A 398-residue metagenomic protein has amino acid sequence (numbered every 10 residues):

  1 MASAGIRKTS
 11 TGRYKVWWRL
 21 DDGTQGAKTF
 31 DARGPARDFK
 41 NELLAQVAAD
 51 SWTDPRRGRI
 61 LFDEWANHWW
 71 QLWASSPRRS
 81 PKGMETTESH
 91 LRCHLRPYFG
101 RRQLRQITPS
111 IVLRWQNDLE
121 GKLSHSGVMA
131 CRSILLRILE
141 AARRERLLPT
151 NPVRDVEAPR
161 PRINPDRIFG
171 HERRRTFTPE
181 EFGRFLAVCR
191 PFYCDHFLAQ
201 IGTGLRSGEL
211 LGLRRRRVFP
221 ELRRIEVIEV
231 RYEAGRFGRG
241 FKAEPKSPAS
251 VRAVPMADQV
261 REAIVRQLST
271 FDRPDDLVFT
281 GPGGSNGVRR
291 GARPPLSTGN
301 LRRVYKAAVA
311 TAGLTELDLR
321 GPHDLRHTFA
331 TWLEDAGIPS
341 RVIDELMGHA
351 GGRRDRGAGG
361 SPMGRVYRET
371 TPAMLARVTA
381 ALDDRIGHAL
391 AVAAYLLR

Functional and structural regions predicted by a protein language model:
M1-D31, S75, K82: Short, Arg/Lys-rich segments that mark the N-terminal edge of DNA/RNA- and chromatin-recognition modules
G12, H125-L136, R144-P149, V153-L213 (+6 more regions): Basic, Lys/Arg- and aromatic-enriched nucleic-acid-binding interface segment
Y14-R19, A36, I225-V227, M256: Short beta-strand motif preference
A27-R33, G58, D63, W70-P152 (+2 more regions): N-terminal core-binding DNA-recognition domain of tyrosine site-specific recombinases/integrases
D31-A48: A short, charged, amphipathic alpha-helix used as a generic interaction element across diverse proteins
K40, L44, E88-R92, R132-R143 (+2 more regions): Short, amphipathic alpha-helical segments that act as regulatory/interfacial helices in nucleotide-processing proteins
E172, T176, R217, L222 (+5 more regions): C-terminal secondary-structure termini that scaffold catalytic or DNA-interacting sites
G183-C194, T203, V254, R266-L277 (+3 more regions): Short, basic (Lys/Arg/His-rich) helix/loop patches that form interaction surfaces in the mid-to-C-terminal regions
